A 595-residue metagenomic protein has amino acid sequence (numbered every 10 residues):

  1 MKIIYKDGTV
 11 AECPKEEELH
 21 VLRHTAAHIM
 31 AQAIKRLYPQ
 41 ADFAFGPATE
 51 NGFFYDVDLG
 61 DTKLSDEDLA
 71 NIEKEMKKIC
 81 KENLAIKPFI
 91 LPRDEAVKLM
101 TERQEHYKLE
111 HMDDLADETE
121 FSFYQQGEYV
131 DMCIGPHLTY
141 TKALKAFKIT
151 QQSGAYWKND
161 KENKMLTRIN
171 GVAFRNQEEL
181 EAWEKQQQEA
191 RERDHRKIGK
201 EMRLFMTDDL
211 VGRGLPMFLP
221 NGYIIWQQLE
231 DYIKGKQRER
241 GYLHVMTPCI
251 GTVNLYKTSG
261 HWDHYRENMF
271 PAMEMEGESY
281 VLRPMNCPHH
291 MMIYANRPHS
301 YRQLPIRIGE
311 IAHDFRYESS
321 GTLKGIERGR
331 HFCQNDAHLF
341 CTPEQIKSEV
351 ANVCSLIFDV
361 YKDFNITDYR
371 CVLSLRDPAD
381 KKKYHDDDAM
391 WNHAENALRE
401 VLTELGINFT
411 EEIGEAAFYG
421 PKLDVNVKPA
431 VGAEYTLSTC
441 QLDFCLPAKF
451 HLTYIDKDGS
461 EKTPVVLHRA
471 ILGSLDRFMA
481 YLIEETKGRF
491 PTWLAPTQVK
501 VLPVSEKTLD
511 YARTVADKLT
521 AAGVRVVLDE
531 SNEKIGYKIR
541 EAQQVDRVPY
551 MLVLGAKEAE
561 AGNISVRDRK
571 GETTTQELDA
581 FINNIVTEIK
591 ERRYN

Functional and structural regions predicted by a protein language model:
M1-D42, E50, D56-N595: NTP/phosphate- and nucleic-acid-binding module
F45: Conserved P-loop NTP-binding catalytic core
